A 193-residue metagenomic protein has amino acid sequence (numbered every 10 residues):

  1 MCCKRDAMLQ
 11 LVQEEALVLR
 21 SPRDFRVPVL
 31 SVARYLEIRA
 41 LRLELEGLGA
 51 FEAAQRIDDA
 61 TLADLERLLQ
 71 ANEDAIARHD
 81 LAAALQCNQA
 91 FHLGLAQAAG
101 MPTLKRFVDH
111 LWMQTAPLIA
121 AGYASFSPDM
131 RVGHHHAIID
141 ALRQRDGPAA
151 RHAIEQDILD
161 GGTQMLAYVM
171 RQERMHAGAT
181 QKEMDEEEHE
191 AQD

Functional and structural regions predicted by a protein language model:
M1-Q55, T163-D193: Short linear motifs at protein or domain termini
C3-K4, E14, A60-L62, F126: Intrinsically disordered, low-complexity segments enriched in polar/charged residues with Gly/Pro, especially when
P22, L45, R67, M130-G133: Alpha-helix N-cap/N′ positions at the starts of helices
A33-R34, I38, D59-A120, G133-D140 (+1 more regions): Conserved amphipathic alpha-helical segments that form helical-bundle/coiled-coil interaction surfaces
R42-L43, F51, T61-L62, Q86 (+6 more regions): Short, intrinsically disordered/low-complexity patches at protein termini and at juxtamembrane boundaries
A54-Q55, G100, Y123-S125: Short helix-capping/hinge motifs at transmembrane helix termini and TM-loop junctions
A124-D193: C-terminal regulatory/effector modules of DNA-binding transcriptional regulators
